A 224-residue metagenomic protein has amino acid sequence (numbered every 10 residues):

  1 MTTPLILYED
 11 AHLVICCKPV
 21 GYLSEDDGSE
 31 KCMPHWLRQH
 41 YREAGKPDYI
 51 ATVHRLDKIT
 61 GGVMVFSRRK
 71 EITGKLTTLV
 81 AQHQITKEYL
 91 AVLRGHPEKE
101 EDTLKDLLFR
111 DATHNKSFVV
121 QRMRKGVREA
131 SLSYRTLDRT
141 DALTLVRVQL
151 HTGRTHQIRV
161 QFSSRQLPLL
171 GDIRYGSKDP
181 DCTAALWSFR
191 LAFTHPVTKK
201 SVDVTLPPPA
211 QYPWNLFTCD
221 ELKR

Functional and structural regions predicted by a protein language model:
M1-R224: RNA pseudouridine synthases
